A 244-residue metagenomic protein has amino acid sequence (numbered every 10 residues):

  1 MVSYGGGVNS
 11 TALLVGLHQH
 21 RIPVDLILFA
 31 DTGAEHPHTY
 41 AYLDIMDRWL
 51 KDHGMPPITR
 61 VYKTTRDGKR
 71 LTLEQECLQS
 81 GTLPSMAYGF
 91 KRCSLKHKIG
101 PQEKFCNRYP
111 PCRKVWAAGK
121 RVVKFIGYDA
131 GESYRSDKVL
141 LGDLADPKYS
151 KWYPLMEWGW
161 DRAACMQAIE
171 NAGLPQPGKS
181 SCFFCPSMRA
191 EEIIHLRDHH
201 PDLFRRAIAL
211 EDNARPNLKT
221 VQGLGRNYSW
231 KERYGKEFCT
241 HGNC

Functional and structural regions predicted by a protein language model:
M1-C244: Nucleotide-activated chemistry modules centered on ATP-dependent adenylation/adenylyltransferase
